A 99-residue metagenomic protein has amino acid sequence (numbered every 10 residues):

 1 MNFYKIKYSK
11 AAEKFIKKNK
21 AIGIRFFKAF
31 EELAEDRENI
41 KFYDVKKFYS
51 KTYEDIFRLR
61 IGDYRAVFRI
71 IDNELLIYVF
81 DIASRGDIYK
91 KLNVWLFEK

Functional and structural regions predicted by a protein language model:
M1, E35, I40-Y43, A83 (+1 more regions): Residue-level signal for pocket-adjacent positions within structured domains
M1-E31: Arg/Lys-rich, positively charged N-terminal/basic patches that mediate binding to nucleic acids
N2-Y4, K41, D55, L75-Y78: Residue-level signal for beta-strand positions within conserved beta-sheet cores that form or flank
K14, K46-K47, G62-Y64: Amphipathic, hydrophobic secondary-structure cores in small proteins
E32-R58: A short, surface-exposed loop/turn module that caps and links secondary-structure elements
I61-Y64, R69-K99: Enriched for short, Lys/Arg-rich terminal
